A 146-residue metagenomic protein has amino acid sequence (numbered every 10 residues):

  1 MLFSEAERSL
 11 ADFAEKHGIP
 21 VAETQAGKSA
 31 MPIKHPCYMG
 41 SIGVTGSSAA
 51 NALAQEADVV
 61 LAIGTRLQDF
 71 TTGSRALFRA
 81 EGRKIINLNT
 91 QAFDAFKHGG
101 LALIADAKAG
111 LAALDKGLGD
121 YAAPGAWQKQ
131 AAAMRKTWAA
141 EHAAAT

Functional and structural regions predicted by a protein language model:
M1-V60: Anionic-ligand anchoring segments at beta-strand to alpha-helix junctions in alpha/beta enzyme folds, i.e., glycine
E5-R8, D58-Q68, K108-K116: Short charge-dense sequence patches
E7-S9, T72-A76, H98-G100, D115: Short amphipathic alpha-helical segments
G27-P32, Q68-D69, A92-F96, L111: Short gly/pro/ser/thr-enriched loop/turn and capping motifs at secondary-structure boundaries
M31, F78-R79, L114: Aromatic-residue hotspot detector
C37-I42, A80, L103-A105: Short, hinge-like loop/turn segments at secondary-structure boundaries
G43-D94: Phosphate/diphosphate-binding loops
G82, I86-T146: Phosphate/pyrophosphate-binding active-site segments
